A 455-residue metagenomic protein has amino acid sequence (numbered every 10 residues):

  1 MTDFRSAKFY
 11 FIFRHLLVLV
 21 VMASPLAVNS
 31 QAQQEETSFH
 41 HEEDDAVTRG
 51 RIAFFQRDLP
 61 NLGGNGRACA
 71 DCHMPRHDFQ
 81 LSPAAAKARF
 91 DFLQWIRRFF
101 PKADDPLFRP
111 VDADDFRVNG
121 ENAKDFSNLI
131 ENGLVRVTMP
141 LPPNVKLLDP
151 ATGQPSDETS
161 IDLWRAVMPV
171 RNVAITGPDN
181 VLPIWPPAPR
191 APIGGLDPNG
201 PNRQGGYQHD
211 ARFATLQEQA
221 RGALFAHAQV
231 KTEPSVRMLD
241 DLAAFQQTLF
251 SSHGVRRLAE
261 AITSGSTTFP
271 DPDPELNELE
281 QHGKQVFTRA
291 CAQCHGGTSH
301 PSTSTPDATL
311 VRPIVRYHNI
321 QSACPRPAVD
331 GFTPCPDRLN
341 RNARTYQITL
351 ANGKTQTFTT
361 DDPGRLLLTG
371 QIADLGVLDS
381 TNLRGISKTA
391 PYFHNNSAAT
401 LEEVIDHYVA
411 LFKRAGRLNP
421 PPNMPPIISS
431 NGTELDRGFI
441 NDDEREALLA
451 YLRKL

Functional and structural regions predicted by a protein language model:
M1-I12: N-terminal secretory signal peptides that target proteins for export/translocation
I12, V28-Q31: Intrinsic low-complexity/disordered segments
I12-F13, T349: Residues marking helix boundaries in flexible regions
F13-P25: Bacterial N-terminal signal peptides
A32-L455: Periplasmic c-type cytochrome electron-transfer domains
